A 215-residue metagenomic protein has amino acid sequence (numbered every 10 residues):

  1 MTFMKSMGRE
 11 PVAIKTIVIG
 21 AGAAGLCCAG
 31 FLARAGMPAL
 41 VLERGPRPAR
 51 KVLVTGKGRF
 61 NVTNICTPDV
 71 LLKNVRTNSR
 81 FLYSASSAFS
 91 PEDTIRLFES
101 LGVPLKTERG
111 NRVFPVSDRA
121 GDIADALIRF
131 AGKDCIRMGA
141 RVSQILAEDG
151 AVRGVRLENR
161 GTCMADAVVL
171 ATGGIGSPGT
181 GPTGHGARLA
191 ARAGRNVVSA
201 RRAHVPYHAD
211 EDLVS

Functional and structural regions predicted by a protein language model:
M1-A13: A short, basic/flexible loop-to-alpha-helix module at the beginning of a structural domain
I14-V41: N-terminal Rossmann-like FAD-binding beta1-loop-alpha1 element of flavoenzymes
A33-K57: Glycine-rich FAD pyrophosphate-binding loop
A35, L101, A193: Conserved dinucleotide-binding and phosphotransfer motif residues
R47, V54, G121-D122, A126-S215: Predominantly flavin-linked oxidoreductase catalytic cores and closely associated redox partners
R59-T107: Glycine-rich active-site loop/strand segments that organize a redox cofactor
L82-A85, V113-D118, T172-T180: Flexible, glycine/proline-enriched loop segments at strand-loop-helix junctions that form or flank small-ligand binding
S100-R129: Mobile, glycine/GP-rich and aromatic-enriched active-site lid/loop segments adjacent to catalytic centers
